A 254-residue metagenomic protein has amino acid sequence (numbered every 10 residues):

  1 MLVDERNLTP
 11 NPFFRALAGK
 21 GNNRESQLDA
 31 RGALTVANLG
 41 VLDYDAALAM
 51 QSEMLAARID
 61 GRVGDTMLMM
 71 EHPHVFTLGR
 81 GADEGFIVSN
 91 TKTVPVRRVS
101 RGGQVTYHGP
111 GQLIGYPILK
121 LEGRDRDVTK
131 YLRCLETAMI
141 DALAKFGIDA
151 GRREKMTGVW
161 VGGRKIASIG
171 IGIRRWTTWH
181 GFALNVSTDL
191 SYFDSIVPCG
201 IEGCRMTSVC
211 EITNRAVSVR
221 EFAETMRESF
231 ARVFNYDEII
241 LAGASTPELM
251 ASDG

Functional and structural regions predicted by a protein language model:
M1-V161, K165-I166, S191, A216-R220 (+2 more regions): N-terminal lobe of the biotin/lipoate ligase/transferase fold
G81-V88, I169-V186, L190: Short, conserved beta-strand/beta-arch hydrophobic-aromatic motifs that form part of recognition grooves or interface
R101, I171, E211: Active-site donor-binding loop signature of nucleotide-sugar glycosyltransferases
G115-P117, T157, I169-I171, F182-V186 (+1 more regions): A structural signal for short, well-ordered beta-strand segments
S191-A231: A hydrophobic, small-residue-rich beta->alpha segment in the mid-to-C-terminal subdomain of diverse proteins
A223-T225, E238-L241: N-terminal targeting pre-sequences for secretion and organelle import
